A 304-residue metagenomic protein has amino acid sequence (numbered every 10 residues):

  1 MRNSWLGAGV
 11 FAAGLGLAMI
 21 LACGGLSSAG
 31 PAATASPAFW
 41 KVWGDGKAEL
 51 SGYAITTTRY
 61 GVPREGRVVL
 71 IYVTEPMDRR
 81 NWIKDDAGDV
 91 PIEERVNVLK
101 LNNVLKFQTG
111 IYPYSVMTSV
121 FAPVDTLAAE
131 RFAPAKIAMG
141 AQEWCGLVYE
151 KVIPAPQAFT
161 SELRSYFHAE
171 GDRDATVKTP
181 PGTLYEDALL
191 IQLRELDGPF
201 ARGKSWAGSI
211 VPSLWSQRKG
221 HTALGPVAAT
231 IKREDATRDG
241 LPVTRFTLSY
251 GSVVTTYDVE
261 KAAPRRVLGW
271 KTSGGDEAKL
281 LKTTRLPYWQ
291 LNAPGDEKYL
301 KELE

Functional and structural regions predicted by a protein language model:
M1-S4: Positively charged n-region of N-terminal signal peptides that target proteins for export
G9-A22: Bacterial N-terminal signal peptides
A22-P31: Signal peptide processing junction and immediate N-terminal pro/mature segment of secreted/exported proteins
G30-E162, G198-E304: Acidic, serine/threonine-rich low-complexity disordered tracts
P156-Q157, L163-P199: Surface-exposed beta-loop interaction hotspot
